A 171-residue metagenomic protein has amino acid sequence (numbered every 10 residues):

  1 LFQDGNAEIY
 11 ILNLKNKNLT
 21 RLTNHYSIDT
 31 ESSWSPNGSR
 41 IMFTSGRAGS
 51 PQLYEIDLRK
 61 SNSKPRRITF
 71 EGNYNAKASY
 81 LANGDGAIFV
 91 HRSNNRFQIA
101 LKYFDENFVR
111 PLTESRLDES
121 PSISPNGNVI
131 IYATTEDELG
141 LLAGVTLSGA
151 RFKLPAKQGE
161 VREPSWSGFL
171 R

Functional and structural regions predicted by a protein language model:
L1-R171: Sequence signature of WD/YWTD-type beta-propeller architectures
